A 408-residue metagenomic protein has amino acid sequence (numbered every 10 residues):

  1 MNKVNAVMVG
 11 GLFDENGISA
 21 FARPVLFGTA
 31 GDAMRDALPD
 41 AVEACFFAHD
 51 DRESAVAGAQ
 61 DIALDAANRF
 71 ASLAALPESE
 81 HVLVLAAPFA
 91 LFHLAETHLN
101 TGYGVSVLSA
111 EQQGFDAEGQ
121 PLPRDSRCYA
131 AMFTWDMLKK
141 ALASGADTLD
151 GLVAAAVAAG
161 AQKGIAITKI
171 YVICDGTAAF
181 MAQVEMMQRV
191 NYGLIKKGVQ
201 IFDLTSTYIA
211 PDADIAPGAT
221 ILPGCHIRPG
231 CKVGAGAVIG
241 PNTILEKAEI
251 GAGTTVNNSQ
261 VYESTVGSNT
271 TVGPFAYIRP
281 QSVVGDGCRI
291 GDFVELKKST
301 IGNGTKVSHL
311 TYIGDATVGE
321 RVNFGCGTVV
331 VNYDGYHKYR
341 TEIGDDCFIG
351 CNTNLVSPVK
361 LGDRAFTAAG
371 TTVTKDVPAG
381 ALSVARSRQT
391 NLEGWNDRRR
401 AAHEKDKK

Functional and structural regions predicted by a protein language model:
M1-S206, P211-D212, G218, A379-G380 (+1 more regions): Terminal amphipathic alpha-helical/low-complexity segments used for targeting or macromolecular assembly
Q200-A385, Q389-T390: Structural signal for interior beta-strand "rungs" in well-ordered beta-sheet cores of soluble enzyme domains
